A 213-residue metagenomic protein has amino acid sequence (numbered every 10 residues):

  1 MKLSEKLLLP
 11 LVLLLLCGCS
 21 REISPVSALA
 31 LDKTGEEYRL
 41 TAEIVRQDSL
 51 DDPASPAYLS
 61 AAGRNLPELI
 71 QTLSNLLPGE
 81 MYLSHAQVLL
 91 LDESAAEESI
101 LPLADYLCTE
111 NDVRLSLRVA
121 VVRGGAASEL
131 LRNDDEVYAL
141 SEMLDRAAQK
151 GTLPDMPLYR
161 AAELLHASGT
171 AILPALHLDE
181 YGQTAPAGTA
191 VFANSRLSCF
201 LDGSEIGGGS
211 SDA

Functional and structural regions predicted by a protein language model:
K2-P10, L15-A213: Membrane-proximal alpha-helical signals and transmembrane carboxylates
